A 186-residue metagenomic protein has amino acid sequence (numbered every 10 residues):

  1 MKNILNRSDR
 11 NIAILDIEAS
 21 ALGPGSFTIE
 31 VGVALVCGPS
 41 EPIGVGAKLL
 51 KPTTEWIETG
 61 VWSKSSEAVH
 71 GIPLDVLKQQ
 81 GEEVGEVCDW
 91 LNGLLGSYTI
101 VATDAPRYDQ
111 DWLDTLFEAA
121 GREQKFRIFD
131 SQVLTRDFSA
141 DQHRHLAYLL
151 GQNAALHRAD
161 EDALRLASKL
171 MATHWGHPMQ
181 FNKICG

Functional and structural regions predicted by a protein language model:
K2-Y108, N153: Conserved non-catalytic scaffold segment of RNase H-like nuclease domains
G46-L50, I128-F129, Q180-G186: Short alpha-helical "patches" and their helix-cap loops
P52, V61-E67, L74-L77, S131-A167: Active-site-proximal helix-loop-helix substrate-binding element of RNase H-like nuclease domains
S97-F117, R144-G186: Acidic, Mg2+-coordinating catalytic module of metal-dependent nucleases/exonucleases that use a two-metal-ion mechanism
F117-F129: A short alpha->loop->secondary-structure connector
